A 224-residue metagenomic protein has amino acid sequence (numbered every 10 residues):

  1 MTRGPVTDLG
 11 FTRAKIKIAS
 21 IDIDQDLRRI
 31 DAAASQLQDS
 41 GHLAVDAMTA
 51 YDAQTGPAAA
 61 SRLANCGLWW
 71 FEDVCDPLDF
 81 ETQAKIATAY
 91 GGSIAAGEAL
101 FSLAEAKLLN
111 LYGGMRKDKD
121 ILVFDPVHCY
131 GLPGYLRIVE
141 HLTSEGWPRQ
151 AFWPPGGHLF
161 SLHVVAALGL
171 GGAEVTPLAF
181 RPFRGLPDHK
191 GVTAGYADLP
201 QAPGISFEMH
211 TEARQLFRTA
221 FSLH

Functional and structural regions predicted by a protein language model:
M1-Y90: Metal-dependent enolase-superfamily TIM-barrel catalytic cores that perform enediolate-based chemistry
A34-L37, G169-G172, F221: Structural signal for hydrophobic packing residues in well-ordered secondary-structure cores of soluble enzyme domains
S61, G67, L78-P203: Shared catalytic-loop signature of beta/alpha-barrel
G204-H224: Extended hydrophobic packing segments that form well-structured cores
